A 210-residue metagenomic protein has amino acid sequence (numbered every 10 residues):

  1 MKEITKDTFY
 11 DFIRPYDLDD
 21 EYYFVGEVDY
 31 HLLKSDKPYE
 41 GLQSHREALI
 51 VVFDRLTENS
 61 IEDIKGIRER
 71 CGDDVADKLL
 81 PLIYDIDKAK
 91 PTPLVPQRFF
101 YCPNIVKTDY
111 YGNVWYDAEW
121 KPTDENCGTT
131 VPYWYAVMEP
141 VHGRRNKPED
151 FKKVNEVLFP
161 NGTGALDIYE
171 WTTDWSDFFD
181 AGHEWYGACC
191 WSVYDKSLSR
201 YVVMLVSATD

Functional and structural regions predicted by a protein language model:
E3-G162: Extended, low-hydrophobicity segments enriched in charged/polar residues
R144-D210: Acidic, proline/glycine-rich low-complexity IDRs
